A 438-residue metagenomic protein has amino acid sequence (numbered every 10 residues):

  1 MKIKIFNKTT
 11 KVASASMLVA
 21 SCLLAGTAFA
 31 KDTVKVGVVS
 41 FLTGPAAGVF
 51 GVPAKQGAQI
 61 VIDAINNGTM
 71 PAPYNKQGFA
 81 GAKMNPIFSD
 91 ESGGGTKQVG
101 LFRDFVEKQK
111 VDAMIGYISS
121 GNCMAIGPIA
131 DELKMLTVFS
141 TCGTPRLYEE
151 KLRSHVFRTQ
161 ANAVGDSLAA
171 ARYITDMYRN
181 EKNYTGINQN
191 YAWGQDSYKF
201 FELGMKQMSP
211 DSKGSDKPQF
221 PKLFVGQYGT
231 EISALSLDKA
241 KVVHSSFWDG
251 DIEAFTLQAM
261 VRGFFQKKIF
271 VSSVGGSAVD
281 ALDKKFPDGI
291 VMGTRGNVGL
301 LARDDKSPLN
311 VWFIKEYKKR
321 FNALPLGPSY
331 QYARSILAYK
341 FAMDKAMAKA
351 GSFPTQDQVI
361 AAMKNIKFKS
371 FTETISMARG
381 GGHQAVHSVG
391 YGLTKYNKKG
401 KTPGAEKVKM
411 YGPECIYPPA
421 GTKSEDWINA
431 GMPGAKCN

Functional and structural regions predicted by a protein language model:
K2-S16: Bacterial N-terminal signal peptides that target proteins for export
L24-A30: Sec/Tat signal peptide C-region and signal peptidase I cleavage site
V34, D288, I366-N438: Solvent-exposed, acidic/polar segments of extracytosolic/periplasmic ligand-binding ectodomains
G37-Q59, S89-G95, I118-S119, I187-Q195 (+2 more regions): Extracytoplasmic "Venus flytrap"
V38, F105-I118, L136-S140, N183-N188 (+4 more regions): Periplasmic-binding protein-like
V49-P53, G68-E150, T159, F220-G229 (+1 more regions): Beta-alpha junction/loop-to-helix N-cap segments that form part of ligand/metal-binding clefts
K97-G100, P145-Y148, R153-R262, A302-P308 (+2 more regions): Extracellular/periplasmic Venus flytrap/periplasmic-binding protein
A259-R334, K345-K349, G404-E406, Y411-C437: Extracellular/periplasmic periplasmic-binding protein-like sensory domains
